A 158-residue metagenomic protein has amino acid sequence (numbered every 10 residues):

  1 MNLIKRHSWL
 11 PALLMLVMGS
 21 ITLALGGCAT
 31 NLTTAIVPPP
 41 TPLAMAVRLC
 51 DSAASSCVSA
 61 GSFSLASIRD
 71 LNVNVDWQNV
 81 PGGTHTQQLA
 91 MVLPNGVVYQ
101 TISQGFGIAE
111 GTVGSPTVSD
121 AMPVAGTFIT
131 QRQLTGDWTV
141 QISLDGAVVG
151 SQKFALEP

Functional and structural regions predicted by a protein language model:
N2-V17: Bacterial N-terminal signal peptides that target proteins for export
M18-I21, Q131-Q133: Generic structural signal for beta-strand residues in well-ordered domains
A24-G27: C-terminal motif of bacterial Sec signal peptides marking the signal peptidase cleavage site
A29-N31: Bacterial signal peptide processing site
I36-D137, Q141-F154: Contiguous segments within soluble domain cores/interaction surfaces
L156-P158: Interdomain boundary/hinge segments at the C-termini of tandem beta-sandwich modules
